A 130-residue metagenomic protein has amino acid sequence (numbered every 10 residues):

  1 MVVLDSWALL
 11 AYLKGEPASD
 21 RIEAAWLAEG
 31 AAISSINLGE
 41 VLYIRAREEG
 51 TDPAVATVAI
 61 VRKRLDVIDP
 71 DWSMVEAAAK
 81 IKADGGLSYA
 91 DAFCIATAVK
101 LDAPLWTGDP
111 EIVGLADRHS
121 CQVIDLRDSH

Functional and structural regions predicted by a protein language model:
M1, S34, R64, I95-H130: Acidic, PIN/NYN-like endoribonuclease modules and their adjacent C-terminal/linker elements
M1-I33, A46-A56, H130: Short, well-structured N-terminal submotif of metal-dependent ribonuclease cores
W7, I36-G39, I95: Non-catalytic, well-ordered alpha-helical scaffold segments
L9-L10, L38, I112-V113: A generic structural signal for short hydrophobic patches within well-formed alpha-helices
R21, E40, A77, G114-L115: Phosphate- and divalent-cation-binding pockets in alpha/beta enzyme and binding domains that engage nucleotide-derived
L38-L42, A46-D66: Active-site-proximal, substrate-binding regions of enzyme catalytic domains and RNA-binding/basic surfaces
E48-D52, G85, Q122-D125: Short, hinge-like loop/turn segments at secondary-structure boundaries
D66-P110: Active-site neighborhoods of divalent-metal-dependent phosphate/nucleic-acid chemistry enzymes
